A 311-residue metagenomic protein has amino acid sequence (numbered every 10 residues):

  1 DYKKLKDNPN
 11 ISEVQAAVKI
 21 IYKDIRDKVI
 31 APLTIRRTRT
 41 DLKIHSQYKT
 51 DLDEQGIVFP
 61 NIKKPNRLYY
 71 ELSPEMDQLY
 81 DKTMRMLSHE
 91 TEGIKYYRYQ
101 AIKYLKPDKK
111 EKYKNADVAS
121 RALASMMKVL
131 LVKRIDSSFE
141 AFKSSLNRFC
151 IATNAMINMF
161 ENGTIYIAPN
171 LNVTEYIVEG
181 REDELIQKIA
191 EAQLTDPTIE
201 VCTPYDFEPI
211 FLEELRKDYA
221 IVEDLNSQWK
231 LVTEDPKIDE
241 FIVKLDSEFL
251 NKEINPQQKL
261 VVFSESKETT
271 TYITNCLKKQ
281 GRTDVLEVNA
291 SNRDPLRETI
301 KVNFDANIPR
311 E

Functional and structural regions predicted by a protein language model:
D1-V173, I177-G180: Inter-lobe coupling linker of SF2 helicases/translocases
R26, K230-F241, T269, L296: Phosphate/oxyanion-binding active-site loops and adjacent basic polyanion-contact surfaces
R36-R39, F142, K267-T269, N292-D294: Conserved nucleotide-binding/hydrolysis micro-motifs of P-loop NTPases
H89-A101, A190-E234: Long, low-complexity, polar/charged, intrinsically disordered or flexibly structured peripheral segments
V232-E265: Conserved interdomain hinge at the start of the Helicase C-terminal
Q257-Q258, G281-D284, E311: Short glycine-/polar-rich loops that comprise or flank the Walker A/P-loop and associated switch/sensor motifs
S264-N289: Conserved helicase motor "Helicase C" RecA-like lobe of SF1/SF2 P-loop NTPases
L286-E311: Conserved helicase ATPase core of P-loop NTP-dependent helicases/translocases
